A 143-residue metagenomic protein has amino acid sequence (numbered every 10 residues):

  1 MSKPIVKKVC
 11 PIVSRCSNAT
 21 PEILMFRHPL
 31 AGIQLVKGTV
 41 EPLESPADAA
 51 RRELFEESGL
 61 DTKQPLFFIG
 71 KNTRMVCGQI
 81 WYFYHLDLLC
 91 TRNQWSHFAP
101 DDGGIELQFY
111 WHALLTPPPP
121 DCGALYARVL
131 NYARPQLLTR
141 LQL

Functional and structural regions predicted by a protein language model:
M1-I23: Conserved N-terminal beta-strand and adjoining loop/helix that marks the start of the Nudix/MutT-like hydrolase domain
V13-S14, M25, L86, W111: Conserved hydrophobic "DFG−1" position in protein kinase catalytic cores
N18-A19, L30-G32, E41, C77 (+1 more regions): Short, charged/polar surface micro-motifs in flexible loops or helix N-caps
A19-E56, L60: Conserved Nudix-box catalytic region and its N-terminal flanking loop in Nudix hydrolases and closely related
H28-A31, D101-I105: Short, solvent-exposed aromatic-acidic interface loops
D61-G70: A short coil-to-beta-strand element that immediately follows conserved catalytic motifs
T73-F98, I105-T116, V129-A133: Active-site-adjacent beta-strand/loop module that shapes the phosphate/pyrophosphate-binding cleft
P120-L143: Charged phosphate-binding loop/patch that engages nucleotide di/tri-phosphates or the phosphate backbone of nucleic
